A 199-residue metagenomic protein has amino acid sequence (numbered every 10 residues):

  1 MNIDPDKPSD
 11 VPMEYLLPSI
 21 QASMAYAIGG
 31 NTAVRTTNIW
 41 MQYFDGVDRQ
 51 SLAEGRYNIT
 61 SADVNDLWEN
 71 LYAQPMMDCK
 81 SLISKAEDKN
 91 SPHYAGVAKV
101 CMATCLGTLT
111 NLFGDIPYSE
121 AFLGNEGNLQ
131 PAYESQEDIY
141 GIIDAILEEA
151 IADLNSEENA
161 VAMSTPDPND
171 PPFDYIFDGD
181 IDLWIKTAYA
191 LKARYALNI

Functional and structural regions predicted by a protein language model:
M1-S51, G55-N58, N70: Membrane-proximal, proline-rich intrinsically disordered regions
D10-E14, D45-I199: Structured, solvent-exposed acidic/aromatic patches
